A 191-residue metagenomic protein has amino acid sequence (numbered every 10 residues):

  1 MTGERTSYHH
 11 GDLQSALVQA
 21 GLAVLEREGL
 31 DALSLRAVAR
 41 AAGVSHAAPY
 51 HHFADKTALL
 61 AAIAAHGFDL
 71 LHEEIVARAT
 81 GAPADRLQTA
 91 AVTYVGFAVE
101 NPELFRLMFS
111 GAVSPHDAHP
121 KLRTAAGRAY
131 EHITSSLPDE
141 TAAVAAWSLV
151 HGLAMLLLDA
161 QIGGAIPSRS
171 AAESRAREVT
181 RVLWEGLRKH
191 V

Functional and structural regions predicted by a protein language model:
M1-D12, V191: N-terminal intrinsically disordered/low-complexity leader segments
A16, A20, V24-A58, A62: Helix-turn-helix
K56, I63, G67, L71 (+6 more regions): Hydrophobic/aromatic residues within well-ordered alpha-helical segments
H66-T89, H119-T124, R128-A129, I133: Amphipathic alpha-helical linker/stalk segments
V76-A77, M108-H116, G164: Short linear capping/connector segments at secondary-structure termini
Q88-F109, W147-A154: Helical hydrophobic small-molecule/effector-binding pocket
P115-A145, S170-E185: Amphipathic alpha-helical packing segments from all-alpha helical-bundle domains
S148-I166, L183-V191: Amphipathic C-terminal alpha-helical segment
